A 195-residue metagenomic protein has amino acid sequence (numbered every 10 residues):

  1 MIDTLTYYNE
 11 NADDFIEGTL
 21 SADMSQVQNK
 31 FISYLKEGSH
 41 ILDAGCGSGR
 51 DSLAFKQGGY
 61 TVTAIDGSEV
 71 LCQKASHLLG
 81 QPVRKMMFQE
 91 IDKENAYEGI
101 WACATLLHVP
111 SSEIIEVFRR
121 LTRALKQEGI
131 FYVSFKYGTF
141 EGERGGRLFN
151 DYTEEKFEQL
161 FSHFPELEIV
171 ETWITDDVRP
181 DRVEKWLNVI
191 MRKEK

Functional and structural regions predicted by a protein language model:
M1-N95, V109-E116, R120, I130-K195: Class I (Rossmann-like) S-adenosyl-L-methionine-dependent methyltransferase catalytic domain, capturing the SAM-binding
E98: Conserved acidic residues
W101-A102: A conserved beta-strand element that flanks and buttresses the S-adenosyl-L-methionine
T105: Hydrophobic adenine-recognition pocket in adenosine-nucleotide-binding enzymes
